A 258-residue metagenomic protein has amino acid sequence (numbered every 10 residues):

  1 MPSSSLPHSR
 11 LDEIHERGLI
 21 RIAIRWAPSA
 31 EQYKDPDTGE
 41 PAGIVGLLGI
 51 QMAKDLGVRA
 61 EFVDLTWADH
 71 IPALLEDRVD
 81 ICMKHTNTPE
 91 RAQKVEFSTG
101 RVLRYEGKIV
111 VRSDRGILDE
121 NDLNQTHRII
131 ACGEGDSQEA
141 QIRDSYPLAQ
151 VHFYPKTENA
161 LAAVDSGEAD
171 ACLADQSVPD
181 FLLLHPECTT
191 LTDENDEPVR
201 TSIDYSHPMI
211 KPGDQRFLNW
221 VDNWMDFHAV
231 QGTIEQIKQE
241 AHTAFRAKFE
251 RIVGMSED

Functional and structural regions predicted by a protein language model:
M1-S5, G43-D55, D114-I117, N121 (+3 more regions): Extended ligand-binding regions for polar small-molecule ligands
P2-H85, Q93: Extracytoplasmic small-molecule ligand-binding "clamshell" domains of the periplasmic binding protein/Venus flytrap
P7, E61-P72, I117-L118, Q150-S166: Short helix-initiation/N-cap motifs at beta->coil->alpha
I20, G57-R59, L75-K84, R128-I129 (+2 more regions): Alpha-to-beta junction loops
R21-A30, T38-K54, K108-N159, Q176-V178 (+1 more regions): Bilobed "Venus flytrap"/periplasmic-binding protein-like clamshell domains and structurally analogous long
I50, K54, R59-N124, E187 (+1 more regions): Acidic, polar ligand-binding/catalytic clefts
A53-V58, L75, V79, P147 (+5 more regions): Sec-exported extracytoplasmic/periplasmic mature domains
L103-D114, D180-M225, F245-D258: Periplasmic-binding protein-like
